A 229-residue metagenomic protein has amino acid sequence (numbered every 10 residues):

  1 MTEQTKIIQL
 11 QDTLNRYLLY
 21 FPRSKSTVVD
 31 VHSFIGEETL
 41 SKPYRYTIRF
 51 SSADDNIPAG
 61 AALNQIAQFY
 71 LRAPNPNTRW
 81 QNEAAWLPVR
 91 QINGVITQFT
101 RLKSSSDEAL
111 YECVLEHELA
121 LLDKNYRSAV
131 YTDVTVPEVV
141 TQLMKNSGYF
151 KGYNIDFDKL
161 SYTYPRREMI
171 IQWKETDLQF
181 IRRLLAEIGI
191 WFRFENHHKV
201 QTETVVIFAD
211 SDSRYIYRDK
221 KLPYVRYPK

Functional and structural regions predicted by a protein language model:
M1-K229: Amphipathic alpha-helical and helix-coil boundary elements used as assembly and membrane-proximal scaffolds
